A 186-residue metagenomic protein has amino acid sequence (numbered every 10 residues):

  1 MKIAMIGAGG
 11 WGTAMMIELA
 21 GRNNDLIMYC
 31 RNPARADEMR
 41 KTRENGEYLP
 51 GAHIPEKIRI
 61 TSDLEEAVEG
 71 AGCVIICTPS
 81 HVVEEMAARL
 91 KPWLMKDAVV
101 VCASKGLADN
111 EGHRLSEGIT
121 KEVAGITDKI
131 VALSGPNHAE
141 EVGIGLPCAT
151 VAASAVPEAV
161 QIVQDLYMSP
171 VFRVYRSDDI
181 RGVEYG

Functional and structural regions predicted by a protein language model:
M1-P50, R59-S62, R89: NAD(P)+-binding Rossmann beta1-loop-alpha1 motif at the extreme N-terminus of oxidoreductases
N32, L107, S134-H138, S154-V156 (+1 more regions): Glycine-rich beta-alpha junction loops
I54, T61-E69, C73-P147, V163-Q164: Rossmann-like NAD(P)(H) cofactor-binding subdomain of soluble oxidoreductases
K57-R59, F172: Short, conserved active-site loop motifs that form the nucleotide-linked donor/cofactor pocket
P136-G143, P170-G186: Conserved Rossmann-fold dehydrogenase catalytic segment
P147-V174: Conserved anion/nucleotide-ligand pocket segment
